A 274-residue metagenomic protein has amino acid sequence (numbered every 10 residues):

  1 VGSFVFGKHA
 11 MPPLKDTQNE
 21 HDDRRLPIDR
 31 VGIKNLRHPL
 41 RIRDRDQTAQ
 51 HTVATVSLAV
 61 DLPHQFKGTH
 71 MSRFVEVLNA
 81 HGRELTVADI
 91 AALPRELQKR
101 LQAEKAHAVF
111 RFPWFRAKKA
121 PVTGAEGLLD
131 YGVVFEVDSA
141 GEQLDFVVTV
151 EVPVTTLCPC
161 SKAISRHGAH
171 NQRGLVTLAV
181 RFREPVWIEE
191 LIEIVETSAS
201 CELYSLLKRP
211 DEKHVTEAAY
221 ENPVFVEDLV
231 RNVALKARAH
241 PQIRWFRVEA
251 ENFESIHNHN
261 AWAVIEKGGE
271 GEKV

Functional and structural regions predicted by a protein language model:
F6-V274: N-terminal intrinsically disordered, cationic/polar leader segments that include organellar targeting peptides
